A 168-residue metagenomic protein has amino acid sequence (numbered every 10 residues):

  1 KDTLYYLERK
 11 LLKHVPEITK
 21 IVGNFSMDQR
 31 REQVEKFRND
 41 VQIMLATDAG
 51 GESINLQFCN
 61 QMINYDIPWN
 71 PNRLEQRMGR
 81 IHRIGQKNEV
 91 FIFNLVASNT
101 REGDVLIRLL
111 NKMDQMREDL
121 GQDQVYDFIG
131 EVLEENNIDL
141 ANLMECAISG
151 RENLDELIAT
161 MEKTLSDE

Functional and structural regions predicted by a protein language model:
K1-V22: Conserved helicase motor "Helicase C" RecA-like lobe of SF1/SF2 P-loop NTPases
D2-T3, F25-M27, G50-E52, P68-P71 (+2 more regions): Conserved nucleotide-binding/hydrolysis micro-motifs of P-loop NTPases
L4-R9, R31, L45-N60, M78-Q86: SF2 helicase motor core recognition
V15-G50: Conserved helicase ATPase core of P-loop NTP-dependent helicases/translocases
I54-I67, V90-N94: A short beta-strand element within the Helicase C-terminal
N70-I92, L109: Conserved SF2 helicase motif VI
N88-E168: C-terminal accessory region of SF2 helicases/translocases
